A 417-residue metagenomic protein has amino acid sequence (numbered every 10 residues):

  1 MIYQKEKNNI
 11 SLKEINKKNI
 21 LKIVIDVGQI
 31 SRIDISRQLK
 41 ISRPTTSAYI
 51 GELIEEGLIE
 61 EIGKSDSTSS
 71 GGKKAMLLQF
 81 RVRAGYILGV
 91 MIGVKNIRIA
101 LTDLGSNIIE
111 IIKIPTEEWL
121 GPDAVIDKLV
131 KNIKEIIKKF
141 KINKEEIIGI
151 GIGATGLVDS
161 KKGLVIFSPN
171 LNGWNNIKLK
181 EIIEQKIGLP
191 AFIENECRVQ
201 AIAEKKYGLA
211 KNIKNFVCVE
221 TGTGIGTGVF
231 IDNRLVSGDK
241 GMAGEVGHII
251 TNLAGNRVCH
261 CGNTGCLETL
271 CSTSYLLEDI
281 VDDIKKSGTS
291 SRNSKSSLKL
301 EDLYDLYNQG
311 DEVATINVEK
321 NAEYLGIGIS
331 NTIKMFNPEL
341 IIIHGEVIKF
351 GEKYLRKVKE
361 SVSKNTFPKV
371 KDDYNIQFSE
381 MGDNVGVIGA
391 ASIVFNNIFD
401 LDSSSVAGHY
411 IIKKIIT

Functional and structural regions predicted by a protein language model:
M1-I62, S67-E146, I187, L253 (+1 more regions): ATP-binding/phosphotransfer module of carbohydrate and carboxylate kinases, centering on a glycine-rich
V90, G149-G153, L157-E278, G389 (+1 more regions): Phosphate-binding/catalytic loop of phosphoryl-transfer enzymes
